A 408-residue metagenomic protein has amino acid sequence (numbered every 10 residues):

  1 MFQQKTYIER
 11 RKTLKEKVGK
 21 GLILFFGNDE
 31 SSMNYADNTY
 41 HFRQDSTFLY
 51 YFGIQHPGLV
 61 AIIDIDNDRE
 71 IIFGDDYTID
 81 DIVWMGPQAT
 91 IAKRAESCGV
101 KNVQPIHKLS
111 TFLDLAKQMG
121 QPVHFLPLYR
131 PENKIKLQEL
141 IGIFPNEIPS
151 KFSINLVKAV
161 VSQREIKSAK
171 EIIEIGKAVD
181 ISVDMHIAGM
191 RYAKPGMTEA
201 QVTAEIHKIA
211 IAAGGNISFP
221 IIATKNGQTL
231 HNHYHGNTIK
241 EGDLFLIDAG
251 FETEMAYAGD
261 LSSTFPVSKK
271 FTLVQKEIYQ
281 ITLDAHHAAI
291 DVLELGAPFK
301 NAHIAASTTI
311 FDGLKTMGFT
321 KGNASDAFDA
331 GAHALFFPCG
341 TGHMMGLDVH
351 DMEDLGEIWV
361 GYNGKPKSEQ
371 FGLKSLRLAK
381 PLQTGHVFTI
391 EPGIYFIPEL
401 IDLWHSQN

Functional and structural regions predicted by a protein language model:
M1-N408: Active-site neighborhoods and metal-handling regions in enzymes and metal-associated proteins
